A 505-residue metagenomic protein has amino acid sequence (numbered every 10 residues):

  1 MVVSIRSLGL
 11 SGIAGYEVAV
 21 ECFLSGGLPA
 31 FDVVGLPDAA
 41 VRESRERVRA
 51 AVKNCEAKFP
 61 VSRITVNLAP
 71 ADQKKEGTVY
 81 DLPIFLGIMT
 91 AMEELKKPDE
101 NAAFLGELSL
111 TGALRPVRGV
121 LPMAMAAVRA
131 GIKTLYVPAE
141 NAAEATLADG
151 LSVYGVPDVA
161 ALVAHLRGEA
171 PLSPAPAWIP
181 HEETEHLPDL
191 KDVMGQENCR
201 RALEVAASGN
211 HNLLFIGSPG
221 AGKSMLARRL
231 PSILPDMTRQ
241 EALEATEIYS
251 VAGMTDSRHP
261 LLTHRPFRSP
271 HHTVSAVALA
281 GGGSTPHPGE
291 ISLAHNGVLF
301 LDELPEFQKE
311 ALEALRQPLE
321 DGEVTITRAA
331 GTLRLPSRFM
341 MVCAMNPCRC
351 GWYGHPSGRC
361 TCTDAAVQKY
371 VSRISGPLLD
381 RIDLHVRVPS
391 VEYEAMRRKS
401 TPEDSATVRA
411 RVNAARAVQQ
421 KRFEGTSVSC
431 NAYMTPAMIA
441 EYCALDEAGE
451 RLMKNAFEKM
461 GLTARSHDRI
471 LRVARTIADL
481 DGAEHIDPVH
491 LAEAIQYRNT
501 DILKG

Functional and structural regions predicted by a protein language model:
M1-L214, S218-S224, T327, S466-H467 (+2 more regions): Peripheral, non-AAA+ core regions of ATP-driven protein-machinery
V18-L24, L279, D383-V386: Short beta-strand elements
V34-R45, K58-P60, N67-G77, T285-P286 (+1 more regions): Basic, amphipathic alpha-helical bundle interface domains used for macromolecular binding and assembly
T111, L301-Q308, G351: Catalytic P-loop NTPase motifs of RecA-like helicase/translocase cores
R167-V205, G209, D236-I291: P-loop NTPase nucleotide-binding/switch module
F215-D256, D321: Walker A/P-loop
N296, D302-E303, A314: Walker B catalytic acidic pair
